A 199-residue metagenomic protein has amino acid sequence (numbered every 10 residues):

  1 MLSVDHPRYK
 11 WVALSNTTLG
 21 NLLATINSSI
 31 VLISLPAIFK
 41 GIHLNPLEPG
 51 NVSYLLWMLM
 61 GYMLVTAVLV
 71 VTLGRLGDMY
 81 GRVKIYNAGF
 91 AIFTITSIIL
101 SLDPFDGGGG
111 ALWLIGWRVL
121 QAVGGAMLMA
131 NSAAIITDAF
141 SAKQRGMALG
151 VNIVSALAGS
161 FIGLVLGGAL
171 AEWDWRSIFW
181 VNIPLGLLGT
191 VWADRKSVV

Functional and structural regions predicted by a protein language model:
M1-A193: Transmembrane-helix bundle of Major Facilitator Superfamily
V198-V199: Conserved small/polar residues in nucleotide/adenosyl-binding loops
